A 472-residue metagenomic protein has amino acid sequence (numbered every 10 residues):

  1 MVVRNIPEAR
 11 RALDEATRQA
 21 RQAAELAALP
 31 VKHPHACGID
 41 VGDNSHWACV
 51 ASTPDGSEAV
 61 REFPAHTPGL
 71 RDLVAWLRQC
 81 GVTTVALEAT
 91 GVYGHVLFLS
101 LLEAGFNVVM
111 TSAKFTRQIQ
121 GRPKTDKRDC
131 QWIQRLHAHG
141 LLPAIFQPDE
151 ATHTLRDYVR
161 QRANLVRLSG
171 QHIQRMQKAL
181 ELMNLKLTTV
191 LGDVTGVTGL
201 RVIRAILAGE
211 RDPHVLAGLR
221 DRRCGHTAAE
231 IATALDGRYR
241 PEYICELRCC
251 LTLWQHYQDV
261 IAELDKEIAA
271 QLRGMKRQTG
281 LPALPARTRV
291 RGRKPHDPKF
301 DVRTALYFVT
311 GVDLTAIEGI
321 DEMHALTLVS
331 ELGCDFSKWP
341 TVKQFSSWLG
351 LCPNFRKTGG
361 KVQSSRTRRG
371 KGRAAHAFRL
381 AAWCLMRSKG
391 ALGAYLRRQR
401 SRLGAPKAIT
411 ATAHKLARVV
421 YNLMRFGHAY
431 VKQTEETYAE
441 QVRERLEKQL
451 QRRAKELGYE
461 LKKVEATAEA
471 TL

Functional and structural regions predicted by a protein language model:
M1-L472: A detector of single, family-specific signature residues that are central to catalytic or substrate-handling motifs
